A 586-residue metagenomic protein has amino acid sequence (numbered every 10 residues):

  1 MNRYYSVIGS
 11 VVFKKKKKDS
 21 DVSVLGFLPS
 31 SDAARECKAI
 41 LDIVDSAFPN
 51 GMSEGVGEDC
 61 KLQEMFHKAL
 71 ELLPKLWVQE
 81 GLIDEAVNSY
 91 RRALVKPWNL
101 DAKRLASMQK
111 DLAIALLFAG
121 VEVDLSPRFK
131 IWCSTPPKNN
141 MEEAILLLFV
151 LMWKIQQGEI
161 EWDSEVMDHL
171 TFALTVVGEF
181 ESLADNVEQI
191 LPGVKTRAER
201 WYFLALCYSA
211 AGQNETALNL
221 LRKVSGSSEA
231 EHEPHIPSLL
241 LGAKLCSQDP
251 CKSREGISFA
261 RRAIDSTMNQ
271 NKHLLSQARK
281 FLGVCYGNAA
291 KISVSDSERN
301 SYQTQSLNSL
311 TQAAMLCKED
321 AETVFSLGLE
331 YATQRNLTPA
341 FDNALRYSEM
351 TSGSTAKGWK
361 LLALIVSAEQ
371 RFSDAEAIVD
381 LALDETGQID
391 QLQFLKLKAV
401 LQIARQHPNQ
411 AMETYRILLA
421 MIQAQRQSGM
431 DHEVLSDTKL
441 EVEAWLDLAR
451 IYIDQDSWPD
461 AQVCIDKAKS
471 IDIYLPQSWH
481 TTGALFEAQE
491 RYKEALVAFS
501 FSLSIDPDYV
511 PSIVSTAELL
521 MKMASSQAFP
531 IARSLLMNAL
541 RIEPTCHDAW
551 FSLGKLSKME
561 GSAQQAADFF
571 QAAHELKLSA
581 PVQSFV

Functional and structural regions predicted by a protein language model:
Y5-D32, S46-D59, R92-N99, A115-V150 (+7 more regions): Short coil/linker segments at helix-helix boundaries
L28, G81, N139, G178 (+11 more regions): Residue-level detector of the short coil/turn that links helix A to helix B within each tetratricopeptide repeat
D42, V95, W153, P192 (+11 more regions): Conserved structural position within tetratricopeptide repeats
D45, E64, W98, Q156 (+14 more regions): Short coil turns that delineate tetratricopeptide repeat
N50, A69, K103, M108 (+16 more regions): TPR alpha-solenoid repeat register
